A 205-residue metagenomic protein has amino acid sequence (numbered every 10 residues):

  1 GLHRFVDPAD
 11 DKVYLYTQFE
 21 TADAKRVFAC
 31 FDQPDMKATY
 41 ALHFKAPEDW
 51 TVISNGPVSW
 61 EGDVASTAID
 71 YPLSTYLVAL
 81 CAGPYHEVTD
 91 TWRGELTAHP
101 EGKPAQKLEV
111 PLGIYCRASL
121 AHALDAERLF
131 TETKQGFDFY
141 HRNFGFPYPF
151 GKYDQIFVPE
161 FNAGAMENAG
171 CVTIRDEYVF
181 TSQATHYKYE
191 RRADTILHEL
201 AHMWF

Functional and structural regions predicted by a protein language model:
G1-A9, S66: A surface-exposed beta-strand-loop module
F5-V6, E20, E101, W204: Compositionally biased, intrinsically disordered low-complexity segments enriched in polar/proline residues
D10-V13, P34: N-terminal, polar/Ser/Thr-rich
T17-A24, A29-L197: Hydrophobic helix-coil surface modules that form long, contiguous segments used for peptide/substrate interaction
I196, L200-F205: Active-site His/Glu-centered metal-binding helix of metallohydrolases
